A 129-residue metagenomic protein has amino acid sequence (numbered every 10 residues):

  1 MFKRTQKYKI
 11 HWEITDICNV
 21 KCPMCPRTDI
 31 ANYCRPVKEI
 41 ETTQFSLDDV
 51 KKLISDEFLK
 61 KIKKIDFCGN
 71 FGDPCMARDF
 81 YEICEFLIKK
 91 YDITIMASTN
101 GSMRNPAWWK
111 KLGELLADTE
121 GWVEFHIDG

Functional and structural regions predicted by a protein language model:
M1-W122: Conserved alpha-helical substructure of the radical SAM core
G101, D128-G129: A glycine-centered beta->alpha junction motif in the catalytic cores of kinase/phosphotransferase enzymes
F125: Glycine-rich beta-alpha loop elements in corrinoid/cobalamin-binding modules across cobalamin-dependent enzymes
